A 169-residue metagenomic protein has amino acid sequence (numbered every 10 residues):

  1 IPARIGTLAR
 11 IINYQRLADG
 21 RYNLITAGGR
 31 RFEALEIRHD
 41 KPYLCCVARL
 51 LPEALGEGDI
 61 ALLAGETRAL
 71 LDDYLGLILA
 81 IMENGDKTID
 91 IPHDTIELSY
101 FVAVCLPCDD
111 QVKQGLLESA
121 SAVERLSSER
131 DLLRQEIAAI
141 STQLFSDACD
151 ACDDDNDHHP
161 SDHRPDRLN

Functional and structural regions predicted by a protein language model:
I1-N169: N-terminal low-complexity, acidic/polar interaction/targeting segments
